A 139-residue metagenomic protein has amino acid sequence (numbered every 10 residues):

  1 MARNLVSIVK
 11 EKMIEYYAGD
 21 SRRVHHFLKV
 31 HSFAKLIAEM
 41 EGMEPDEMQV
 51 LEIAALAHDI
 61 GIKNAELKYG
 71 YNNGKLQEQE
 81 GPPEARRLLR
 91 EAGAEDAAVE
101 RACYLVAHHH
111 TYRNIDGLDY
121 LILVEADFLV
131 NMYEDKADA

Functional and structural regions predicted by a protein language model:
M1-A65, Y71-Q77: Acidic/His-rich, divalent-metal-binding segments that scaffold phosphate/diphosphate chemistry
M43, Q49-A139: Divalent metal-dependent catalytic cores for phosphoryl transfer on phosphate-bearing substrates
